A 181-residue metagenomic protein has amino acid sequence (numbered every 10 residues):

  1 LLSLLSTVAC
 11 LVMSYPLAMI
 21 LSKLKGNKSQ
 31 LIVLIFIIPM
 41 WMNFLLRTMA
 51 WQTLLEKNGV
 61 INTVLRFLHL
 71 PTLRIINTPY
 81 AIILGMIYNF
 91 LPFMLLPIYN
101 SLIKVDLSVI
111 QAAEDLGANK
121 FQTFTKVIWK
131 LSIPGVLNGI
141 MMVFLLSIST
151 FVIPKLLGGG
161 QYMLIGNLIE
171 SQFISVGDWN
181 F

Functional and structural regions predicted by a protein language model:
L1, F151, K155-F181: Interhelical loop and adjacent transmembrane-helix boundary motif in polytopic membrane transport permeases
L1-I103, W129-F151, L156-G158: Membrane-water interface segments at the C-terminal ends of transmembrane alpha-helices in multi-pass inner-membrane
L21, I38, V109-L116: Short hydrophobic faces within alpha-helices
K28-L31, Y80, V109, K120-Q122 (+1 more regions): Residue-level recognition of membrane-helix boundary sites in multi-pass small-molecule transporters
P71, N119-K120: Short coil/turn motifs that cap or connect alpha-helices
Y99-E114, K126: C-terminal transmembrane helix and the adjacent membrane-cytosol boundary/short C-terminal tail of inner/organellar
L116-G117, K130: Glycine/proline-centered hinge or cleavage motifs at structural transition points of membrane proteins
